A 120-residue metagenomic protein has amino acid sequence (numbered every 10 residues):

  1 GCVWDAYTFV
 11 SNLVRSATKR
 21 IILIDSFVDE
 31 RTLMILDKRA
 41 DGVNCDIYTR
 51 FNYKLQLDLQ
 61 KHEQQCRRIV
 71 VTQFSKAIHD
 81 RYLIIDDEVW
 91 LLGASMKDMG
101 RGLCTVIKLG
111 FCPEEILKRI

Functional and structural regions predicted by a protein language model:
C2-Y7, F27-I120: PLD/PLD-like phosphodiesterase catalytic module centered on the HKD motif
L13-T18: Secondary-structure "cap/kink" motif recognition
I21: Catalytic histidine site
